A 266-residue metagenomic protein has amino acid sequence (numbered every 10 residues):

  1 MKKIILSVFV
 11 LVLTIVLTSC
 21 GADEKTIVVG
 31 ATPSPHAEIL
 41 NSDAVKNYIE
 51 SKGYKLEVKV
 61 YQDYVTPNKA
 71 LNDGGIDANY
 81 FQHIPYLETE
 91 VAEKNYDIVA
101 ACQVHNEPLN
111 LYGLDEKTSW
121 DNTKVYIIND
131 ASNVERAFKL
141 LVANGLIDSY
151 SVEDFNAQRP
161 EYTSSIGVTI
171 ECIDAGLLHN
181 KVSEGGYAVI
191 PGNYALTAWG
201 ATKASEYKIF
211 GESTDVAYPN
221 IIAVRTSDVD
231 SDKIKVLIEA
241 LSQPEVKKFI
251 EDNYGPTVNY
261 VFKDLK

Functional and structural regions predicted by a protein language model:
I15-S19: C-terminal motif of bacterial Sec signal peptides marking the signal peptidase cleavage site
D23-S34, Y54-V60, T123-V125: Short, well-ordered beta-strand elements
S34-E57: Short, polar/charged alpha-helical segment
V58-K69, E153-N180: Short helix-initiation/N-cap motifs at beta->coil->alpha
T89-A101, L114-E116, E184, V189 (+1 more regions): Ligand-binding "clamshell"
I98-I147, K247-K248: A conserved helix-loop-strand patch within extracytoplasmic ligand-binding domains of the periplasmic binding
P108-T118, Y218-S231: A bilobed periplasmic-binding-protein/Venus flytrap-type ligand-binding module shared by bacterial periplasmic
S132-N156, Y162, K235-K266: Ligand-binding clefts/hinges and TM-proximal coupling segments of bilobed small-molecule sensing domains
